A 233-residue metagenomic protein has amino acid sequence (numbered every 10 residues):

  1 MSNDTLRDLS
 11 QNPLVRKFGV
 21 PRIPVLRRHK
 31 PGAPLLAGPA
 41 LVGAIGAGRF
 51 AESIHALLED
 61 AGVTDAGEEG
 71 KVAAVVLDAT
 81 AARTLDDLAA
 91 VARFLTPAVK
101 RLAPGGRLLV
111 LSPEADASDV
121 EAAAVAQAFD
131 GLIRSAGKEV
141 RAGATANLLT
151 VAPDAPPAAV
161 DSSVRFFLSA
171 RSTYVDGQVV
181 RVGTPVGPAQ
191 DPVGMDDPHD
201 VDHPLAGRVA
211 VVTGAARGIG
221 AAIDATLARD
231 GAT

Functional and structural regions predicted by a protein language model:
M1-P204: Glycine-rich nucleotide cofactor-binding loops and adjacent beta-alpha elements of adenine nucleotide/dinucleotide sites
L9, R208, D230: Short, ordered coil/turn segments that flank beta-strands lining enzyme active or ligand-binding pockets
G46-A47, V209, A216-G218: Conserved glycine-rich cofactor-binding loop
A61, D230-G231: Conserved dinucleotide-binding and phosphotransfer motif residues
L205-V211: Conserved N-terminal strand/loop that marks the beginning of ABC ATPase nucleotide-binding domains
G214, G218-G220, G231: Conserved phosphate-binding and hydrolysis motifs of nucleotide-dependent enzymes
A221, A225: Residues forming the Rossmann-fold NAD(P)(H) cofactor-binding site
